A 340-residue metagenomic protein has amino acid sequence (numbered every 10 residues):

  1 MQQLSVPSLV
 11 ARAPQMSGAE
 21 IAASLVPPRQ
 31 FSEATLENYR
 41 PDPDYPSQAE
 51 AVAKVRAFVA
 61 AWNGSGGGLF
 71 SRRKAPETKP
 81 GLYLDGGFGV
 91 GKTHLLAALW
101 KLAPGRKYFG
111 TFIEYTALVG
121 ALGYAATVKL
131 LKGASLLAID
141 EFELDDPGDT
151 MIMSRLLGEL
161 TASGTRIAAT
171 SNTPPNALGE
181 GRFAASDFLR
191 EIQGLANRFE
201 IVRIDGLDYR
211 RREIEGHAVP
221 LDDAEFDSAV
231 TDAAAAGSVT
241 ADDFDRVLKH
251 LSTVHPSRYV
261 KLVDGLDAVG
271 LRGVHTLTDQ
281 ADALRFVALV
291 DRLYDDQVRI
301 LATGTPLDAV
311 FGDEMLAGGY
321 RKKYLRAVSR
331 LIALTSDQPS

Functional and structural regions predicted by a protein language model:
M1-R72, E77, N197, R203 (+1 more regions): A short, basic N-terminal segment
L82-L84: Hydrophobic anchor at the beta1->P-loop junction of P-loop NTPases
K92: Conserved lysine of the Walker
L95, L99: Hydrophobic positions on the alpha1 helix immediately C-terminal to the Walker A/P-loop
K101-G133: AAA+/P-loop NTPase substrate/partner-engagement loops
G120, A125-T165: Conserved nucleotide-sensing/catalytic segment adjacent to the nucleotide-binding pocket in NTP-handling enzymes
A233-D295: Conserved helicase/translocase motor-coupling segment
V269-S340: Terminal-proximal interaction/regulatory segments of ATP-powered molecular machines
